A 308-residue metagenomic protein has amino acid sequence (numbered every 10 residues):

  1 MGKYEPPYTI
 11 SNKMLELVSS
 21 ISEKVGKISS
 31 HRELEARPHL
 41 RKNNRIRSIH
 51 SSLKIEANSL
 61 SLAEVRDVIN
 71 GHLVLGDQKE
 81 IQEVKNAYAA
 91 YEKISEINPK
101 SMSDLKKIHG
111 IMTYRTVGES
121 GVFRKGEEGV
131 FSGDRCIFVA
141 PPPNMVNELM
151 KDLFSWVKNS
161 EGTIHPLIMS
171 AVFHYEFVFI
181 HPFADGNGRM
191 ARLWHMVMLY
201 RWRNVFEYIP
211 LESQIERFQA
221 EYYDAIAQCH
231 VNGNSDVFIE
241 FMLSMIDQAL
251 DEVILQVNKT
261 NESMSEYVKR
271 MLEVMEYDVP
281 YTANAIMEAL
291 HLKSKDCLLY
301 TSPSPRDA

Functional and structural regions predicted by a protein language model:
M1-S302, R306: FIC/Doc superfamily catalytic core
